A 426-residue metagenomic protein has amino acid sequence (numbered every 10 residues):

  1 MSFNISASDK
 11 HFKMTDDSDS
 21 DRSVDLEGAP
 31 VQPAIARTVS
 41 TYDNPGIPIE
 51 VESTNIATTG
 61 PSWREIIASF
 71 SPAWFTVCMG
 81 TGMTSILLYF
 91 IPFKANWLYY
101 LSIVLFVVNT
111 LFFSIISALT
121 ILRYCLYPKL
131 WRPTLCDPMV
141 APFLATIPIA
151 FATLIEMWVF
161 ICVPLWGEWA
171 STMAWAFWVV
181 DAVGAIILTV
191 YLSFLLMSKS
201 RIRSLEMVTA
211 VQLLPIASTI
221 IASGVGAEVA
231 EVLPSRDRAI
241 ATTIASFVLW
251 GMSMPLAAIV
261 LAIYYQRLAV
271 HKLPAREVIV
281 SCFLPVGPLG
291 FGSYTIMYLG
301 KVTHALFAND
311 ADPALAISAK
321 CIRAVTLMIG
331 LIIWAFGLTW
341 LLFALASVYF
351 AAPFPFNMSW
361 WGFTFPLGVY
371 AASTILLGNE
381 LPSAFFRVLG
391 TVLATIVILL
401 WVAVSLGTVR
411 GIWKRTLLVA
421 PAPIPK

Functional and structural regions predicted by a protein language model:
M1-I56: Intrinsically disordered, low-complexity cytosolic terminal tails
N55-F90, S102, F106, K129-E156 (+8 more regions): Juxtamembrane helix-loop boundaries in multi-pass membrane proteins
G80-F93, F113-L126, A150-V163, L188-L195 (+6 more regions): Membrane-embedded alpha-helices of multi-pass membrane proteins, especially ion channels and transporters
F93-Y100, P128-C136, L165-W169, K199-L205 (+3 more regions): Membrane-interface interhelical loops and short amphipathic "cap" helices that link adjacent transmembrane segments
L98-F112: Extracellular loop-to-transmembrane helix junctions
C125-R132, P164-L165, M197-S200, V232-R236 (+5 more regions): Transmembrane helix-loop junctions in multipass membrane proteins, especially transporters and channels
I161-E168, L377-L389: Membrane-helix boundary connector in multi-pass membrane proteins
A230, R238, S246, S253 (+2 more regions): Membrane-interfacial loop- and helix-cap regions that link adjacent transmembrane helices in polytopic membrane proteins
